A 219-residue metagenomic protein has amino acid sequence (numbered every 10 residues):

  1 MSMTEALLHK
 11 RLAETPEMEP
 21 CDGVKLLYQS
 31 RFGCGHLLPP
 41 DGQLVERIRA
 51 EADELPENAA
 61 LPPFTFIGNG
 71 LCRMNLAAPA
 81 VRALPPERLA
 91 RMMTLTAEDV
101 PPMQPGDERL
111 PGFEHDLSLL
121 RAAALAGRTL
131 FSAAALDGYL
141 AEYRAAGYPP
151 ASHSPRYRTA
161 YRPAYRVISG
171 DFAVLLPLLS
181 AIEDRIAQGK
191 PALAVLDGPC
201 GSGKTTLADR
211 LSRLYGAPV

Functional and structural regions predicted by a protein language model:
M1-Y157: Long, basic/Gly/Ser/Thr-rich N-terminal segments that mediate initial subcellular attachment or targeting
A160-I186: N-terminal pre-Walker A segment at the start of P-loop NTPase domains
I186-A187, S212: N-terminal cationic-hydrophobic initiation segments that often serve targeting/anchoring roles
G189-A194: Pre-Walker A (Motif I) flank of P-loop NTPase domains
P199: P-loop (Walker A) phosphate-binding loop of NTP-binding proteins
G203: Conserved glycine(s) of the Walker
L207: Hydrophobic positions on the alpha1 helix immediately C-terminal to the Walker A/P-loop
S212-V219: Post-Walker A helix-loop "phosphate-sensing" segment adjacent to the P-loop in P-loop NTPases
